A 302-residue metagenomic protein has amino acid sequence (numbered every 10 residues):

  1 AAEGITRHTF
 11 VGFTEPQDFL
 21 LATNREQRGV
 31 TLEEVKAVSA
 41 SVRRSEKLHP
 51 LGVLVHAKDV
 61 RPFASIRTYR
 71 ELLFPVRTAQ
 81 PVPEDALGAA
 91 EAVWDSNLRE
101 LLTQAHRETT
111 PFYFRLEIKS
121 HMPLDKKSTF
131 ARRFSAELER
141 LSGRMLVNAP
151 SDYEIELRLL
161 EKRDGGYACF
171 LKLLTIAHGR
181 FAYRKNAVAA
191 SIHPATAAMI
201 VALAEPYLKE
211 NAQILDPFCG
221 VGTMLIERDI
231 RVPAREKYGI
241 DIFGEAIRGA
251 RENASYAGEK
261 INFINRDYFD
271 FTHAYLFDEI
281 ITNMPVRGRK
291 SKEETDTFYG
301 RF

Functional and structural regions predicted by a protein language model:
A1-E3, Y69, A89-V93, L102 (+3 more regions): Generic hydrophobic, helix-prone segments enriched in Leu/Val/Ile
A1-P62, H121-D125, S151-E154, E161-F302: Class I S-adenosyl-L-methionine-dependent methyltransferase catalytic core
G4, A79-P81, T109, N211: Short, flexible coil/linker elements and helix-boundary hinge sites characteristic of intrinsically disordered
F10-D18, E71-Q80, P111: Short domain-boundary/entry signatures in modular proteins, especially in secreted/extracellular architectures
V30, G52, V93-G165: N-terminal auxiliary segments of SAM/dcSAM-dependent transferases
P50-R107: Conserved AdoMet
S65-E84, S135-N148, I192, F243-A257: Charged, low-complexity, helix/coiled-coil-prone segments
